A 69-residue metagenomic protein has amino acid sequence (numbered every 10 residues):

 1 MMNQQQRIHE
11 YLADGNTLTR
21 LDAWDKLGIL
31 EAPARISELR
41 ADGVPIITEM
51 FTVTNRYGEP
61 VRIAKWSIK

Functional and structural regions predicted by a protein language model:
M1-K69: Catalytic phosphate/metal-binding cores of nucleic-acid and nucleotide-processing enzymes, i.e., regions that mediate
